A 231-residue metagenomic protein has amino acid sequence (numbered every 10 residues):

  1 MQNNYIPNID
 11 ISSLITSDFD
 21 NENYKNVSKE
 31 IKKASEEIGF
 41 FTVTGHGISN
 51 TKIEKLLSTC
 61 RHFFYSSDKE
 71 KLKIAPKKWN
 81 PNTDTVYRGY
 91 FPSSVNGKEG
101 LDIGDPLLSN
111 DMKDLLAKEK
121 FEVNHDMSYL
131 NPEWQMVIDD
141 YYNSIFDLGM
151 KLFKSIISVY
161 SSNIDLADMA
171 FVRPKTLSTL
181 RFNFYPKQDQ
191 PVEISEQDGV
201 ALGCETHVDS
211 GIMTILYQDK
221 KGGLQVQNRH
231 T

Functional and structural regions predicted by a protein language model:
M1-T231: Peripheral, non-catalytic segments flanking oxidoreductase cores
